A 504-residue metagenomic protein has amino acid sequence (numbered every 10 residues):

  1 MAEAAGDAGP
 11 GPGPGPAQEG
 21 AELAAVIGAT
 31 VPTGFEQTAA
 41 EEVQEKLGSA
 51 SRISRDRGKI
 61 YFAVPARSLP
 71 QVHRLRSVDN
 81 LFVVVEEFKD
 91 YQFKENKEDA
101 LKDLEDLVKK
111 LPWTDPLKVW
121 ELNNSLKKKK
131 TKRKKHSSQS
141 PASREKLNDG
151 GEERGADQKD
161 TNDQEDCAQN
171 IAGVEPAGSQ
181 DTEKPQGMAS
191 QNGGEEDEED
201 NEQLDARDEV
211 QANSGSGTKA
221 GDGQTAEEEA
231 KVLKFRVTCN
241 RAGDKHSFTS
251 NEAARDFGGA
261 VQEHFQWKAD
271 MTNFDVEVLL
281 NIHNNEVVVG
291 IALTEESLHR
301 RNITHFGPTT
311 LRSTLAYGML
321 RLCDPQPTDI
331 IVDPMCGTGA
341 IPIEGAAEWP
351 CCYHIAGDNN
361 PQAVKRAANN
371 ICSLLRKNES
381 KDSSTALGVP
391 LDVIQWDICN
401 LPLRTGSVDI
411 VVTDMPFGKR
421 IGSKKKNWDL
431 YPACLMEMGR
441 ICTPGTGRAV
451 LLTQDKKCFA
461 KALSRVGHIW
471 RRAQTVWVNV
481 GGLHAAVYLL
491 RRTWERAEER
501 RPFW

Functional and structural regions predicted by a protein language model:
A2-M271: Non-catalytic nucleic-acid substrate-recognition regions in nucleic-acid-modifying enzymes
I60, E286-V287: Hydrophobic residues embedded in beta-strands of well-ordered beta-sheets
R67-R74, E296-H299, R496-E498: Short, charged/polar, Gly/Pro-enriched secondary-structure boundary elements
V288-D324: SAM-dependent Rossmann-like transferase core, predominantly class I methyltransferases with a strong bias toward
L311-T405, I410: Conserved S-adenosyl-L-methionine
A363, N370-V480, H484-A486: S-adenosylmethionine
V480-W504: Core SAM-dependent methyltransferase catalytic element
